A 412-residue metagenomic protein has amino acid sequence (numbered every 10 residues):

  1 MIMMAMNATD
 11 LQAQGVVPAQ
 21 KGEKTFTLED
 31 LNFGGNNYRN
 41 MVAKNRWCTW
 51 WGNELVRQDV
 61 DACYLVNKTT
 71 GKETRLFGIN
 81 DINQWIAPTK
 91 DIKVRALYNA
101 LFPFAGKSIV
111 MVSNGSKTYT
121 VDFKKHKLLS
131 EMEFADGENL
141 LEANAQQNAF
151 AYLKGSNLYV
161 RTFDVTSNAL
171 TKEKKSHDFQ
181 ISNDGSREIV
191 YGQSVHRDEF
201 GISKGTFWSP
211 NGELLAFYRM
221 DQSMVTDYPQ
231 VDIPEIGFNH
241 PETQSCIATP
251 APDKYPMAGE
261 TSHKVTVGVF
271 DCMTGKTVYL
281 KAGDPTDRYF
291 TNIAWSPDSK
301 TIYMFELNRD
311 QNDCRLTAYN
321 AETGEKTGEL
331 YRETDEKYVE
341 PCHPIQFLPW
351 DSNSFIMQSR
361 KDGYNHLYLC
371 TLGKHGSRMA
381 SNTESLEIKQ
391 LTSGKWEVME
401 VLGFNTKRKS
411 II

Functional and structural regions predicted by a protein language model:
M1-I2, I412: Accessible peptide chain termini
I2-D10: C-terminal segment of classical bacterial N-terminal signal peptides
Q12-I412: Beta-propeller folds
